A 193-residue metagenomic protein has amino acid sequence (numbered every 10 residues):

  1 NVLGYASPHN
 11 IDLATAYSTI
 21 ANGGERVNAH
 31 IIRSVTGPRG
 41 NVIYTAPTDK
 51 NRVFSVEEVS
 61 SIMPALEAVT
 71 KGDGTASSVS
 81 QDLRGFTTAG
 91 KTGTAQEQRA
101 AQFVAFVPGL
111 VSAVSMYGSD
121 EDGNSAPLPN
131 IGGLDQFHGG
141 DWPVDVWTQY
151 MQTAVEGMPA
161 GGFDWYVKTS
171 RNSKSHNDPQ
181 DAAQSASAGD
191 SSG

Functional and structural regions predicted by a protein language model:
N1-S7: A glycine-rich, coil/turn loop motif that links secondary-structure elements
S7-S185: A penicillin-recognizing enzyme superfamily signal
Q184-G193: N-terminal secretory targeting signals
